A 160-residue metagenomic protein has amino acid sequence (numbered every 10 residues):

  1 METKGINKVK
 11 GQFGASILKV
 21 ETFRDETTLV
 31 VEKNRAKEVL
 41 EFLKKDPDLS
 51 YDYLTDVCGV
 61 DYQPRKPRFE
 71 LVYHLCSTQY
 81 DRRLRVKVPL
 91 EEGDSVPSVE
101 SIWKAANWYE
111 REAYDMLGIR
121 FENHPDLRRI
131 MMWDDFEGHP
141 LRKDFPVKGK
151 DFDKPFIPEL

Functional and structural regions predicted by a protein language model:
M1-L160: Terminal low-complexity/charged segments
